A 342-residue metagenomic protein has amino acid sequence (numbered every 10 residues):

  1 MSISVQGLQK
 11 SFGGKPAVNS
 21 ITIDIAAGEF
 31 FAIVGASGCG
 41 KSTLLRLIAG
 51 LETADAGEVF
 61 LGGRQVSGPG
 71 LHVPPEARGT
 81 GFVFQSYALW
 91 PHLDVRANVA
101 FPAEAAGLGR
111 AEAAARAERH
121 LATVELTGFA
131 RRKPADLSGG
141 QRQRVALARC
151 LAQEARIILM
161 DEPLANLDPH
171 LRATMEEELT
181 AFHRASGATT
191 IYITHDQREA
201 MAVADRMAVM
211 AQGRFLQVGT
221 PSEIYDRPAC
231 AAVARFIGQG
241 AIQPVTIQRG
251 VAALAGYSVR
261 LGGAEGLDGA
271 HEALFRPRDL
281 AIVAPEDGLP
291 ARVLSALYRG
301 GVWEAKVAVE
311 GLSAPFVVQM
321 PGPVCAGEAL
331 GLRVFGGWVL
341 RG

Functional and structural regions predicted by a protein language model:
V34-A36: The feature captures the beta-strand-to-loop junction immediately N-terminal to the Walker
S42-L45, V145: ABC ATPase nucleotide-binding domain helices that frame the ATP-binding cleft
A49: Helix-to-loop junction immediately C-terminal to a conserved catalytic motif
G57-G68: Conserved ABC transporter NBD signature motif
P75, G79-G81, Q85, L89-A232: ABC ATPase nucleotide-binding domains
S222, A229-A273, P277-L294, W303-V324: ATPase nucleotide-binding modules
